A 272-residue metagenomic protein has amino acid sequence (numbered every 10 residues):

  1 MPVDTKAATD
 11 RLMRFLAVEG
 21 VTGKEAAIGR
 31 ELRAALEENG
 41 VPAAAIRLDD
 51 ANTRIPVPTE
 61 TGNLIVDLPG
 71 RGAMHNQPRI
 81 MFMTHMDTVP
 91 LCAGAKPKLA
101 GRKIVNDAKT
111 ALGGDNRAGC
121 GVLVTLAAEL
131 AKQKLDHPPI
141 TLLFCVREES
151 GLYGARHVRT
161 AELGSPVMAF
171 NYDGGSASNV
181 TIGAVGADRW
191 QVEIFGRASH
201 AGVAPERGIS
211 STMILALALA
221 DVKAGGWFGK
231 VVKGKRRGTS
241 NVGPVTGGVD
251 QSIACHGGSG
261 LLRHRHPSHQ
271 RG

Functional and structural regions predicted by a protein language model:
M1-A26: N-terminal capping segment at the start of a domain
D4, A155, R159-I214, A220 (+1 more regions): Metal-dependent peptidase/peptidase-like ectodomains
R14, V124-A131, L217-A224: Short glycine/serine- and small hydrophobic-enriched flexible loop segments
V21-M74: A non-catalytic alpha/beta surface segment that caps or lines the substrate-entry region of metallo-dependent hydrolase
D67-G114: Catalytic-core environment of secreted peptidases
L68, I194, H264-H266: Hydrophobic beta-strand positions in extracellular immunoglobulin-like domains
N106-R189, K233, T239-G247, Q251 (+1 more regions): Acidic/histidine-rich catalytic neighborhood of metal-dependent amide-processing enzymes
I182, A204-V245, V249, I253-A254 (+1 more regions): Acidic-enriched catalytic cores of C-N bond-cleaving enzymes acting on peptides and small amides
